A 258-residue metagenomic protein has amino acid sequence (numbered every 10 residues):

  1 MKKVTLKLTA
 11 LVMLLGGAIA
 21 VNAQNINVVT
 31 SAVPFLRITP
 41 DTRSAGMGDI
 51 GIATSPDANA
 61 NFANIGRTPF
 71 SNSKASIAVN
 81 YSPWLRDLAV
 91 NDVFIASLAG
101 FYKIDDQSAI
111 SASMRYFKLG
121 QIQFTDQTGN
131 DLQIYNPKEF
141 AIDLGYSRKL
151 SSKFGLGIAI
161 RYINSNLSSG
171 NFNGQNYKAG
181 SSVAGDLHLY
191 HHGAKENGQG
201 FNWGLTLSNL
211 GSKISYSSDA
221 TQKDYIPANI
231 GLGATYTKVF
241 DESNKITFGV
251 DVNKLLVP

Functional and structural regions predicted by a protein language model:
M1-P34: Cleavable N-terminal export/targeting peptides
Q24-P258: Subset of outer-membrane beta-barrel
